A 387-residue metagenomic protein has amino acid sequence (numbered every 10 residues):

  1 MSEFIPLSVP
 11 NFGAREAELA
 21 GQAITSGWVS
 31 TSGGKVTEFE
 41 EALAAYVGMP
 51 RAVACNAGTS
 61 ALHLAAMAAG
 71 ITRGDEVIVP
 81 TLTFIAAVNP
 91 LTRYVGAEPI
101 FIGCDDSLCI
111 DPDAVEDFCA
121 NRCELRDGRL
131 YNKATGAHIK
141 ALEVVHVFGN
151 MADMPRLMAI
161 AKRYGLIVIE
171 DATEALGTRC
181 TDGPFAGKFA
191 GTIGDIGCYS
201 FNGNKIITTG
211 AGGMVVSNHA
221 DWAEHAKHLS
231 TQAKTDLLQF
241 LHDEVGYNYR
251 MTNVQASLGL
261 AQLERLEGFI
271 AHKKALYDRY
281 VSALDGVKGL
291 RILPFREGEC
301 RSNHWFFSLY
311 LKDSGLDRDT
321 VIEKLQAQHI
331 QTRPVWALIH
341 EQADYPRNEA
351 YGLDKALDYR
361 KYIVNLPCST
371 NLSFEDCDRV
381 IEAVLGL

Functional and structural regions predicted by a protein language model:
M1-A68, T72, K140, V144 (+4 more regions): Conserved PLP-binding active-site segment in aminotransferase class I/II-type PLP enzymes
T37-E41, M49-A52, L125-A137, A141-V145 (+5 more regions): PLP-dependent aminotransferase class I/II
V53, I78, I100, V168-I169 (+3 more regions): Structural detector of well-ordered beta-strand residues that form the stable sheet scaffold of enzyme domains
A61-A66, A87, L91, G213 (+1 more regions): Buried hydrophobic packing segments
M67, I71-V147, M151-R163, I167-A172 (+1 more regions): PLP-dependent aminotransferase-like
E170-I207, L238-D243: Conserved active-site segment immediately N-terminal to the catalytic lysine that forms the internal aldimine
T192-S230: Active-site PLP attachment segment
